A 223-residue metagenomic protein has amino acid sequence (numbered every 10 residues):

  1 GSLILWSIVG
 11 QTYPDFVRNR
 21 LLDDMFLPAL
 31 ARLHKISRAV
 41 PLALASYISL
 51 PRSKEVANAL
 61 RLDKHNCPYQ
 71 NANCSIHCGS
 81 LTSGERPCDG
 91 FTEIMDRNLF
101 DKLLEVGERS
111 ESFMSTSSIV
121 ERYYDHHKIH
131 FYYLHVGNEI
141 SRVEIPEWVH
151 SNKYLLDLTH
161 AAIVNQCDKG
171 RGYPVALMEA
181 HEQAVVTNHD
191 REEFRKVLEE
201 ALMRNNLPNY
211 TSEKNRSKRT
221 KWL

Functional and structural regions predicted by a protein language model:
S2-L223: Long, contiguous domain-sized segments
